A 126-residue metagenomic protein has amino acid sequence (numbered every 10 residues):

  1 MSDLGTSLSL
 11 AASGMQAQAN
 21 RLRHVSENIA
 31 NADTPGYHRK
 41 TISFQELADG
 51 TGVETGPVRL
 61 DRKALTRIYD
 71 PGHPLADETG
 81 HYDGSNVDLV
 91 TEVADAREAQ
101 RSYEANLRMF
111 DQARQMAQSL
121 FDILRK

Functional and structural regions predicted by a protein language model:
M1-K126: Amphipathic alpha-helical polymerization modules
